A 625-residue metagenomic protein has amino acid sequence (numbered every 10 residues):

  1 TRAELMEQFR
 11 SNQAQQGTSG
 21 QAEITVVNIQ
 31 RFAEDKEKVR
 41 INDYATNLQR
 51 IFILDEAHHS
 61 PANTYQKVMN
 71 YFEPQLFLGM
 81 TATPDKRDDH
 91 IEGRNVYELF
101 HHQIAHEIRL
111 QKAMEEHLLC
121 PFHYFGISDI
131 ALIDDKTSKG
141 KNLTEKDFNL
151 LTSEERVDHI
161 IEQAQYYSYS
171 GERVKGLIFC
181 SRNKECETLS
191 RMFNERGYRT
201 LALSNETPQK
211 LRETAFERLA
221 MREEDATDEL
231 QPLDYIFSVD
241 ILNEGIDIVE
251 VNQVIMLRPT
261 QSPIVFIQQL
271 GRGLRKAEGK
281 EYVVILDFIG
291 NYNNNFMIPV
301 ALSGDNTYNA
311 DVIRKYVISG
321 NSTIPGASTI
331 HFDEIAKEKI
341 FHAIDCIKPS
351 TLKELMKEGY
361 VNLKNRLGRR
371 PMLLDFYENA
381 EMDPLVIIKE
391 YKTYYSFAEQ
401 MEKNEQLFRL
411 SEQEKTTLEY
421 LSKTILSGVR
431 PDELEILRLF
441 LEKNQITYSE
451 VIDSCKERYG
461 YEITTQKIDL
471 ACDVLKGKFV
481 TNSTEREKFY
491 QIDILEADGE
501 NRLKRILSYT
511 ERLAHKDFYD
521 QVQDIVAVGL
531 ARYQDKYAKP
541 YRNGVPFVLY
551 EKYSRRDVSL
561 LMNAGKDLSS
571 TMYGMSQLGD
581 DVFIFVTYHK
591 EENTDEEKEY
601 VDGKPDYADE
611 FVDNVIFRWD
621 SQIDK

Functional and structural regions predicted by a protein language model:
L5-G17, E37-R40, L177, E187-L189 (+1 more regions): Conserved helicase ATPase core of P-loop NTP-dependent helicases/translocases
M6-L48, A62-K67: Conserved helix/coil segment N-terminal to the catalytic DExD/H
H58-Y124: Post-DEXD/H (motif II) to motif III coupling segment of the RecA-like Helicase ATP-binding lobe
H102-L177: Conserved interdomain linker/interface between the two RecA-like ATPase lobes of SF2 helicase motors
T144-M221: Conserved helicase/translocase motor-coupling segment
Q165-Y166, S170-G171, A301-I436: Long, largely alpha-helical accessory region at the distal end of helicase-like NTP-driven motors
P263-Q268, R272-N306: Conserved segment of the helicase C-terminal RecA-like domain
T417, K504-K625: Acidic, glycine-rich low-complexity segments with interspersed aromatic residues
